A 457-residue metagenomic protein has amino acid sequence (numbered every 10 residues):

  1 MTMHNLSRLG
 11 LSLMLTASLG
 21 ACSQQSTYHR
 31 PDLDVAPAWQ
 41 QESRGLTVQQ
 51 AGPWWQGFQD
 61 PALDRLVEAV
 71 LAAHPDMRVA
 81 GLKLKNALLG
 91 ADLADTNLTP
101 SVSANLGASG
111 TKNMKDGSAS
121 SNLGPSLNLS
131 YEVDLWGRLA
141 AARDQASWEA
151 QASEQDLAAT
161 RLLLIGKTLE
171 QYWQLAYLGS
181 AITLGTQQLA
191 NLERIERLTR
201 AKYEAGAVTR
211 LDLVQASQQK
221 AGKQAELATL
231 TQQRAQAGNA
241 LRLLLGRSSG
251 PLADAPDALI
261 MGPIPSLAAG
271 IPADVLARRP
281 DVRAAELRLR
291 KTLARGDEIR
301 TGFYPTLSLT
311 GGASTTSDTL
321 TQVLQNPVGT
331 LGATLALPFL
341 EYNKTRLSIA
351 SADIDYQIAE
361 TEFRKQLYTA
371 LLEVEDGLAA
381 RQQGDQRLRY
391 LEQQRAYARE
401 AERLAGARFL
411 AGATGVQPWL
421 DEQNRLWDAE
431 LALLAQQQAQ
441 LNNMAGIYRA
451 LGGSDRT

Functional and structural regions predicted by a protein language model:
T2-A72, T231-A277, R449-T457: Terminal intrinsically disordered/low-complexity segments used for targeting and assembly
Q24-T27, P53, Q59-A62, L66 (+7 more regions): Small/polar-residue-enriched beta-strand and adjacent coil segments characteristic of outer-membrane beta-barrel
A73-H74, A205, A411: Charged, alpha-helical scaffolding/interaction elements associated with membrane systems
M77-V79, W136, L213, V282 (+1 more regions): Alpha-helical transmembrane segments and their helix-entry boundary regions
V79-A94, T160, L164-A201, Q219-K223 (+5 more regions): Amphipathic alpha-helical coiled-coil segments
L89, L98, K115-G117, Q155 (+3 more regions): Amphipathic alpha-helical coiled-coil/rod segments that serve as protein-protein coupling scaffolds
E204-Q232: Repeat-solenoid scaffold signature
Q215, A277, D421: Phosphate-coordinating loops and pocket residues in cytosolic domains that bind phosphorylated ligands
